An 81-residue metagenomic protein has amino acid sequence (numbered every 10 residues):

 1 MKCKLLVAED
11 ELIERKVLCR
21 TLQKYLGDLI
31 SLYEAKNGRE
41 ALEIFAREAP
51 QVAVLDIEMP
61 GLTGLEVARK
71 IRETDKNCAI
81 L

Functional and structural regions predicted by a protein language model:
M1-L6: Non-catalytic signal-transmission and effector/linker regions of two-component phosphorelay proteins
E9: Conserved acidic carboxylate
L12-Y33: Two-component/phosphorelay signaling modules centered on CheY-like receiver
N37-E40, T63-E66: Acidic catalytic/metal-coordinating carboxylates
D56: Active-site residues of response regulator receiver
P60: The feature encodes the CheY-like receiver
N77-L81: A short, hydrophobic beta-strand element within the central beta-sheet of small alpha/beta folds
